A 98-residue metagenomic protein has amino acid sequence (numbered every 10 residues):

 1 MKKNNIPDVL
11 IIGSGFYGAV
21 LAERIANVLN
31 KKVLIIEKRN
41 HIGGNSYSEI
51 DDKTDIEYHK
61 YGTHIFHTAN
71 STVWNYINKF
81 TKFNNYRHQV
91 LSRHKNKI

Functional and structural regions predicted by a protein language model:
K2, D51-T54: A short alpha-helix capping/helix-coil boundary motif
K2-Y17, L34: Beta1/beta-strand and adjacent pyrophosphate-binding region of the FAD-binding site in flavoprotein oxidoreductases
V9-I11, R39-N40, Y58, S92: Short glycine- and Lys/Arg-enriched binding-loop motifs that mark or flank ligand-binding interfaces
L10, E23-D52: Glycine-rich FAD pyrophosphate-binding loop
I12-S14, I36-K38, F66-A69: Short His-Asn-centered micro-motif
Y17-G18, I42: Hydrophobic/small residue at the entry helix of a nucleotide-binding pocket
G18-A22, N70: Short, hydrophobic/amphipathic alpha-helical packing segments that form internal helix faces or helix-helix interfaces
T54-I98: Dinucleotide-binding Rossmann-like beta1-alpha1 core, especially the glycine-rich loop that anchors the ADP
